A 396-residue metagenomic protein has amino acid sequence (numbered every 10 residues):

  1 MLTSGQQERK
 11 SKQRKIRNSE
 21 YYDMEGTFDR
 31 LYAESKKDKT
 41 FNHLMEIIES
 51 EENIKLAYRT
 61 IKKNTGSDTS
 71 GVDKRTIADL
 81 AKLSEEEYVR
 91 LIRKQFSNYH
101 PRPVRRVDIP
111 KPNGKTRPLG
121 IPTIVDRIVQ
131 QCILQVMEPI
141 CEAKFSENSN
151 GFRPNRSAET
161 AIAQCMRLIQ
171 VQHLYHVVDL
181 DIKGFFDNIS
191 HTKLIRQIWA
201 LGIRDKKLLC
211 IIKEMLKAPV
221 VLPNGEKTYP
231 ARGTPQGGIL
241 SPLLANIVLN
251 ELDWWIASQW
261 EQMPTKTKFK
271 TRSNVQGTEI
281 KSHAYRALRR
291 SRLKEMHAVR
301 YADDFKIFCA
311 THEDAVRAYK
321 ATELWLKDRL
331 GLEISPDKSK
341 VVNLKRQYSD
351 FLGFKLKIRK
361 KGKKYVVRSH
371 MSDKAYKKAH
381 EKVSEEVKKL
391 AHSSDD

Functional and structural regions predicted by a protein language model:
M1-E86: Non-catalytic, polymerase-adjacent accessory regions of viral genome-replication enzymes
D23, T40, G120, I124-L134 (+5 more regions): Duplex nucleic acid-engaging cores and interfaces of nucleic-acid transaction enzymes
D79-A81, T123, I307-T311: Short beta-strand-to-loop capping motifs
D79-P101: Amphipathic alpha-helical blocks
F96, P103, K144-N148, R153-R156 (+3 more regions): Conserved polymerase palm-domain catalytic core
V129-M137, L244-V248: Active/ligand-binding-proximal structured segments within catalytic/core domains that scaffold catalytic residues
K217, E226, L330-D396: A conserved non-catalytic segment of reverse transcriptases and RNA-directed RNA polymerases corresponding to the late
